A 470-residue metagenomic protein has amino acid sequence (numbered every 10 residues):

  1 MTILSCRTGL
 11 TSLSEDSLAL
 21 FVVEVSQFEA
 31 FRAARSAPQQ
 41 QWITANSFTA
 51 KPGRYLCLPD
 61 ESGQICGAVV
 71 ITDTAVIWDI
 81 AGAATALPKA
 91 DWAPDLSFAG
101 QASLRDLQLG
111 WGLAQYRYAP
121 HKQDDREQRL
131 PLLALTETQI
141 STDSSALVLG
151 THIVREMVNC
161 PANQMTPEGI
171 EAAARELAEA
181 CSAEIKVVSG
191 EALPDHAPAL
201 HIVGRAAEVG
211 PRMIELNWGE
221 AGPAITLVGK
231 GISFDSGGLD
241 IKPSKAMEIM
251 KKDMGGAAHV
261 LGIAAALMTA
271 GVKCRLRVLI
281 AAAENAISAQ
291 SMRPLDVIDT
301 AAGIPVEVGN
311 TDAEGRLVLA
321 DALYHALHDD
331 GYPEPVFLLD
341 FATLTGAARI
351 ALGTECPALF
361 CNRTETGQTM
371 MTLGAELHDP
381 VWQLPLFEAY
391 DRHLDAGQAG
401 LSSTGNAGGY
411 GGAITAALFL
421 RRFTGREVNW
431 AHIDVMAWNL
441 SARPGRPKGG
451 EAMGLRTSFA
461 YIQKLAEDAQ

Functional and structural regions predicted by a protein language model:
M1-G231: Short amphipathic alpha-helical segment within the helicase RecA-like ATPase core that mediates nucleic-acid
E171-Q470: A generic structural signal for tightly packed, nonpolar segments enriched in small/aliphatic residues
